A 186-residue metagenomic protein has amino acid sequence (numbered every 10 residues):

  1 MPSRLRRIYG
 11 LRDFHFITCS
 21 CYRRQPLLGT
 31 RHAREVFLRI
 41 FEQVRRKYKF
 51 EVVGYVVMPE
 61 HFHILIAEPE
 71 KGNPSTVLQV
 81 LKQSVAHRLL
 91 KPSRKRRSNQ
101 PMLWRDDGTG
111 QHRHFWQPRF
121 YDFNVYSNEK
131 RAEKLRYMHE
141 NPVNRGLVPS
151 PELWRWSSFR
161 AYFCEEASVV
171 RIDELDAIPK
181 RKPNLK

Functional and structural regions predicted by a protein language model:
M1-K186: Short catalytic/metal-binding and nucleic-acid-binding patches
